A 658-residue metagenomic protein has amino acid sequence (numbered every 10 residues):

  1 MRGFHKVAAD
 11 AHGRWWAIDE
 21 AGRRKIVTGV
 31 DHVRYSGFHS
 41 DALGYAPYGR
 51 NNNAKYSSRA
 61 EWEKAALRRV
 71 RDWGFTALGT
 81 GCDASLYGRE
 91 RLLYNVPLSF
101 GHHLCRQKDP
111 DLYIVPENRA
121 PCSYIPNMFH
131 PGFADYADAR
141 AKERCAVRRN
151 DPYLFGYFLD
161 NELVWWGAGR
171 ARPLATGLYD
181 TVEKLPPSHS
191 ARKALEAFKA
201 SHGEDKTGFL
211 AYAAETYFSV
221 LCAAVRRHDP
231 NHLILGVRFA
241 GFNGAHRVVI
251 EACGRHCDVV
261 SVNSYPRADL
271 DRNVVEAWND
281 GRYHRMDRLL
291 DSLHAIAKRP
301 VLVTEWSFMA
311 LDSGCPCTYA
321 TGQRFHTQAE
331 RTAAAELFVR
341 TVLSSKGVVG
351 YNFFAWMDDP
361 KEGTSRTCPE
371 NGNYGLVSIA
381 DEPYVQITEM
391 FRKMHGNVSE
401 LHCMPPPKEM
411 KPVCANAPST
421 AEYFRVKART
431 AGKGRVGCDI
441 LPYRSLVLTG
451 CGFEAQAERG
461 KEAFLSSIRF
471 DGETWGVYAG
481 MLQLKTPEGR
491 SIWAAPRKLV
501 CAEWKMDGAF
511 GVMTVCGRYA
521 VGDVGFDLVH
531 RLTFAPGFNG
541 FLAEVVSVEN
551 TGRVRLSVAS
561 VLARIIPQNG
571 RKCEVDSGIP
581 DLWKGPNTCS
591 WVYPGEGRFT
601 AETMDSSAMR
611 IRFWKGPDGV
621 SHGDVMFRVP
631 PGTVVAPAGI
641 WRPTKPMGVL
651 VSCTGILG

Functional and structural regions predicted by a protein language model:
M1-G156, E204-Y212, V220: Active-site-adjacent substrate/metal-binding segments within catalytic domains of carbohydrate-active enzymes
A11, E20, A120-H130, D135 (+2 more regions): Polysaccharide-binding and catalytic clefts of secreted carbohydrate-active enzymes
R24-V27, D31-P47, G434-R518, R531: Acidic-aromatic substrate-binding/catalytic surfaces of carbohydrate-active enzymes
S99, A428-R429, D439, P567-G570 (+1 more regions): Beta-strand-rich recognition/accessory modules
F155-G156, N161, T304-L311, A320-Y374: Substrate-binding cleft of secreted/luminal carbohydrate-active enzymes
L174-D180, K184, N352-Y423: Aromatic-rich peripheral "rim/lid" segments of glycoside hydrolase catalytic domains that contact and position glycan
G208-A223, D229-V237, G241-A320: Glycoside hydrolase catalytic-domain groove-lining segments
F526, G537-T588: Acidic (Asp/Glu-rich), glycine- and aromatic
